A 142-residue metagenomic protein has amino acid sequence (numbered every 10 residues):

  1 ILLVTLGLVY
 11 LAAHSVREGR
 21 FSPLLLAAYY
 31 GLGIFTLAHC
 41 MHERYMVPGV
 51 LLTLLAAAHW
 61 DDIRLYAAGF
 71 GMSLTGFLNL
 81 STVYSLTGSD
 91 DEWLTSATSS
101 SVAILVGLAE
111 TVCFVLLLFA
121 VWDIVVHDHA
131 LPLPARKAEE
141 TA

Functional and structural regions predicted by a protein language model:
I1-A142: Multi-pass membrane glycosyltransferase architecture that uses lipid-linked
